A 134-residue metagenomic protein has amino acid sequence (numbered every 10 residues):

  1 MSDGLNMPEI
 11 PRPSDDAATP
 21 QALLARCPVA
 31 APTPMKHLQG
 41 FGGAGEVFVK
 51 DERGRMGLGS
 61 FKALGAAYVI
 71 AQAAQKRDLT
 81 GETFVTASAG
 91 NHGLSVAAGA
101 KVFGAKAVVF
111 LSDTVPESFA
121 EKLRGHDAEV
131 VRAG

Functional and structural regions predicted by a protein language model:
M1-G134: PLP-dependent amino-acid enzyme catalytic core
